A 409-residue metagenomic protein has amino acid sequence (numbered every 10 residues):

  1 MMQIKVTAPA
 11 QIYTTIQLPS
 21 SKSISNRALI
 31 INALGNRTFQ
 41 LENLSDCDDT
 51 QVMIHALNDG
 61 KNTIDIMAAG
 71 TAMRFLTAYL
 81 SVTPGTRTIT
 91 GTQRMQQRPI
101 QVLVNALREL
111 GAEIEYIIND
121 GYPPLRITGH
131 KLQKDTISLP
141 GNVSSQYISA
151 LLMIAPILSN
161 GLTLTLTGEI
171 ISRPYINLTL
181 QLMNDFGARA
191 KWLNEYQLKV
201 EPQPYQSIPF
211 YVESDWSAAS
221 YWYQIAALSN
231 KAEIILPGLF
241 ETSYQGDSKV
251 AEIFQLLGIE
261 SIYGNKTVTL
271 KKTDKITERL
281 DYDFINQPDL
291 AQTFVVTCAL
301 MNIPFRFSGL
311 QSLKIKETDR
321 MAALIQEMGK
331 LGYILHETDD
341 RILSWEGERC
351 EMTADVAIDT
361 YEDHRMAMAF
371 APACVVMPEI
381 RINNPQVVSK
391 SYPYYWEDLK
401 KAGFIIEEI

Functional and structural regions predicted by a protein language model:
M1-I409: Short, structured segments at the rim of ligand-binding sites
